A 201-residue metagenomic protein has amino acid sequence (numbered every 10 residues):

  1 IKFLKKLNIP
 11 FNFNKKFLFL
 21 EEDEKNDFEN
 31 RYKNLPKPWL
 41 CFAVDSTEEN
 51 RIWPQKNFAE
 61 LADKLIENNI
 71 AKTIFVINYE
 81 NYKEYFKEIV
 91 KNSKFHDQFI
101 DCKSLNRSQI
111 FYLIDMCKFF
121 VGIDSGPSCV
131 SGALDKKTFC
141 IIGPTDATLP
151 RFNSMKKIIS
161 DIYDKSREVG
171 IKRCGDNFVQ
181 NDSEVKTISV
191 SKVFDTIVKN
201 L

Functional and structural regions predicted by a protein language model:
I1-R51, Q55: Mid-sequence helix-capping/hinge segment at a functional interface
K2, D27, N57-E60, E88 (+2 more regions): Alpha-helical elements of Rossmann-like donor-binding domains used by nucleotide-donor carbohydrate transfer enzymes
L20, N50, C102, D182-V185: Pocket-edge positions in alpha/beta enzyme catalytic cores
E21, K83-E84, T148: Generic structural signal for helix capping and beta-alpha/helix-loop junctions
E22-D23, L105-I110, Y163-V169: A short acidic, often aromatic-flanked loop/helix-cap motif at beta-alpha or helix-coil junctions that lines enzyme
Q55-P144: Donor-binding and catalytic core of enzymes assembling or modifying cell-surface/extracellular glycoconjugates
G132-L201: Nucleotide-sugar donor-binding patch of glycosyltransferase catalytic domains
